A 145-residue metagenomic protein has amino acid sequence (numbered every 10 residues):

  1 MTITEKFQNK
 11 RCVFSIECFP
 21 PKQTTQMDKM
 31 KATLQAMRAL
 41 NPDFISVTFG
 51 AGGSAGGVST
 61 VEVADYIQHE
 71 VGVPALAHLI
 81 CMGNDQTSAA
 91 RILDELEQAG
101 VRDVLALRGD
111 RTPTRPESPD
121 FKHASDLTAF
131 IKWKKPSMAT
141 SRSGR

Functional and structural regions predicted by a protein language model:
M1-I16, Q23: N-terminal amphipathic alpha-helix/helix-capping segment at the start of soluble metabolic enzymes
T4-N9, L34-N41, V61-G72, L93-V101 (+1 more regions): Acidic (Asp/Glu)-rich catalytic clusters
F14-P20, I45-V47, A75-L79, V104-A106 (+1 more regions): Hydrophobic faces of well-ordered beta-strands that scaffold small-molecule active sites in alpha/beta enzyme cores
P21, P42-V63, G109-P119: Glycine-rich, proline-tolerant flexible connector loops at the mouths of alpha/beta enzymes
K22-T33, M37-R38: Thiamine diphosphate
T25-K29, C81-E95: Glycine-rich anion/phosphate-binding loops
G53-H78, F121-G144: Alpha-helix-loop-beta-strand connector modules within alpha/beta enzyme cores
Q86, R102-L105, R111-T128: N-terminal glycine-rich phosphate/adenylate-binding segment common to multiple enzyme folds
